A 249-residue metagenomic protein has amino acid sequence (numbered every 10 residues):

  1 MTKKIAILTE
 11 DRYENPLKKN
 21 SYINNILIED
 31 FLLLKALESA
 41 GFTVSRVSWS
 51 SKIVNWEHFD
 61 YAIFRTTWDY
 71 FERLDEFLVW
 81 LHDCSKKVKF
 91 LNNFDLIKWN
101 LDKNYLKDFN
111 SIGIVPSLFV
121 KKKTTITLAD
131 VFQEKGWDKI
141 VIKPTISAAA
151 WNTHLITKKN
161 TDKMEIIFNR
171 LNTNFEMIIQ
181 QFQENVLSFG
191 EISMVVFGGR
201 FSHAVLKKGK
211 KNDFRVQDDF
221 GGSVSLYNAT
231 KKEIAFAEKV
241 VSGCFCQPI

Functional and structural regions predicted by a protein language model:
T2-A6: Extreme N-terminal starter segment of soluble prokaryotic enzymes
E10-K121, I126: Conserved N-proximal alpha/beta basic substrate-recognition cap immediately N-terminal to, or forming the N-lobe
R12-Y13, D95-I97, K122-T125, T145-A149 (+2 more regions): Short acidic/polar capping segments at secondary-structure boundaries
F42, I112-G113, G136, C244-I249: Short secondary-structure junctions
I63-R65, V141, I178: Structural motif
Y105-L155: Hydrophobic alpha-helical segments and helix pairs
W151-Q247: Phosphate-binding site of ATP-dependent enzymes
